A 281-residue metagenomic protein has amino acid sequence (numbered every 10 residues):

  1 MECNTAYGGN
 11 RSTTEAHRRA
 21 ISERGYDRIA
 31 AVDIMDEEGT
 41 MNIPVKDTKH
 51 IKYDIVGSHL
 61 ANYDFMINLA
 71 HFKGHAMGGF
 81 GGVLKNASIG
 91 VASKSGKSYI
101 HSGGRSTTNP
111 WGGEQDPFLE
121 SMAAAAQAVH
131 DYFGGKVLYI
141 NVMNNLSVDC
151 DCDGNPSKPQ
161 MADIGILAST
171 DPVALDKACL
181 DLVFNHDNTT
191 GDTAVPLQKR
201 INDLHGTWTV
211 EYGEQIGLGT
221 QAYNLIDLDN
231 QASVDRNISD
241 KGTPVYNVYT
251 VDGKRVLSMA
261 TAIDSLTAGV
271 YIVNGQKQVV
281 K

Functional and structural regions predicted by a protein language model:
M1-N230: Extended, low-polarity segments enriched in aliphatic/aromatic residues
Q231-K281: C-terminal outer-membrane/trafficking sorting elements
